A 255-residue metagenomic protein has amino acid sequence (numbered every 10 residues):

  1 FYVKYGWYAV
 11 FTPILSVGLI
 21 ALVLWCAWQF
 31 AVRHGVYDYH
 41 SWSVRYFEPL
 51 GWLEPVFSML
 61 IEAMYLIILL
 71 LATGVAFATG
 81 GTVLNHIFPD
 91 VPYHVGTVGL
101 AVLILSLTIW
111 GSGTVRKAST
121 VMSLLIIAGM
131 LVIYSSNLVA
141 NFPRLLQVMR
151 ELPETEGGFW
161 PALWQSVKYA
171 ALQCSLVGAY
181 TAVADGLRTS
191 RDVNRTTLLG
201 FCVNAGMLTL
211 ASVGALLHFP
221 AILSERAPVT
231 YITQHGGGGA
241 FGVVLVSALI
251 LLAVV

Functional and structural regions predicted by a protein language model:
F1, T12, I68-L69, T73 (+4 more regions): Hydrophobic, membrane-embedded alpha-helices of multi-pass small-molecule transporters
Y2-Q29, F201-A205, T209: Extracellular loop-to-transmembrane helix junctions
V3-K4, A76-I87, A101-M122, V183-T189: Membrane-water interface regions at transmembrane-helix termini and the short interhelical loops of multi-pass membrane
R33-Y46, L53-P89, V246, I250-V255: Hydrophobic transmembrane alpha-helices that form the core helical bundles of multi-pass secondary transporters
V44-F47, L216-V243: Membrane-interface interhelical connector segments
R45-G51, P55-S58, S123-N137, F201-S212: Small-residue-rich segments of transmembrane alpha-helices in multi-pass membrane proteins, especially helix faces
M59-L66, F77-A78, H86-G111, G129-Y134 (+3 more regions): Transmembrane alpha-helical segments of multi-pass small-molecule transport proteins
I104, T108, L125-P153, A170 (+1 more regions): Hydrophobic alpha-helical segments and their helix-loop junctions in multi-pass secondary transporters
